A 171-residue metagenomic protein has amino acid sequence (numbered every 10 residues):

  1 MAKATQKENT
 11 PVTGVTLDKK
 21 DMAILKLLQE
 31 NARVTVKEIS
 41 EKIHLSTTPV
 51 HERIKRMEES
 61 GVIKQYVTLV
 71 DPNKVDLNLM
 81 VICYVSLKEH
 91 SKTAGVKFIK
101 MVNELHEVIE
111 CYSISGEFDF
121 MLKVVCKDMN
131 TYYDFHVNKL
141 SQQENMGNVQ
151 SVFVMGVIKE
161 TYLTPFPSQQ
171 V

Functional and structural regions predicted by a protein language model:
M1-V171: A compositional/biophysical signature of low hydrophobicity enriched in polar/charged and small residues
